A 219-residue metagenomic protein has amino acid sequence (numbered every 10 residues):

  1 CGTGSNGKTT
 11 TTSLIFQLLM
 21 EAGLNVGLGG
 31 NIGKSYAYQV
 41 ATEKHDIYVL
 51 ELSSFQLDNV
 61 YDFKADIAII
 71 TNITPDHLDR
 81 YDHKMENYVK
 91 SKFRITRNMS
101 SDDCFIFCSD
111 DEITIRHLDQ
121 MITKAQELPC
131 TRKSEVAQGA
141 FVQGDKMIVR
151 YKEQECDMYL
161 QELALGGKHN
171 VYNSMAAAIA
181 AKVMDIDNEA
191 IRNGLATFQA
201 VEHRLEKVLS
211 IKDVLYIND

Functional and structural regions predicted by a protein language model:
C1-S109, I113-A125, F141: Phosphate-binding loop of NTP-binding sites
D82-V89, D103, K124-N218: Adenine nucleotide phosphate-binding catalytic loops in nucleotide-utilizing enzymes
